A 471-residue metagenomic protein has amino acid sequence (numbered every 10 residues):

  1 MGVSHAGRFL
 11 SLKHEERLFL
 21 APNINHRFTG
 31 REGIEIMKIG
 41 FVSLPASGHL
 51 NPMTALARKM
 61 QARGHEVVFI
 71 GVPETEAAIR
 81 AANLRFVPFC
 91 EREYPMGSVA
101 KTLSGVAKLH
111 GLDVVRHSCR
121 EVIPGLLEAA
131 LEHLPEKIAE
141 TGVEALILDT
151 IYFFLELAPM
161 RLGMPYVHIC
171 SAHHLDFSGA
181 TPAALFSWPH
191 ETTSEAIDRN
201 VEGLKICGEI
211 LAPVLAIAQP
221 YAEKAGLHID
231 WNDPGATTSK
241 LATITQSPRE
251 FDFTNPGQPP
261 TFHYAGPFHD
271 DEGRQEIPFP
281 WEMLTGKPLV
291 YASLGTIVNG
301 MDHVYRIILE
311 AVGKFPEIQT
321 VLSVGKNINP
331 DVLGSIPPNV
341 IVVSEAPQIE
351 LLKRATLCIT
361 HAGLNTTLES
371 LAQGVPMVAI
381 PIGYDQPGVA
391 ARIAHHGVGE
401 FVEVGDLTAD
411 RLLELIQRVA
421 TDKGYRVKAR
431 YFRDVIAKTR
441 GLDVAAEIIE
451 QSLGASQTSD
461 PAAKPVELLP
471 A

Functional and structural regions predicted by a protein language model:
I36-F89: N-terminal subdomain of nucleotide-sugar transferases
A57, L146, N339, V343-R392: A donor-sugar binding/catalytic signature common to diverse glycosyltransferases and related nucleotide-sugar
R85-E144, I197-L204, G208-L211, I217-A218: Phosphate/nucleotide-donor binding subsite
I123-D198, E250-D252: Conserved nucleotide-sugar donor-interacting segment of glycosyltransferase catalytic cores, predominantly GT-B
T141, A409-A471: C-terminal amphipathic helix plus adjacent low-complexity, charged tail appended to glycosyltransferase catalytic
V167-F253: Active-site-proximal region of nucleotide-activated glycan assembly enzymes, centered on histidine/acidic-rich loops
S247-L357: Donor-nucleotide binding loops and adjacent catalytic segments primarily of GT-B fold Leloir glycosyltransferases
Y384-L415: Change "using UDP/GDP/dTDP sugars" to "using nucleotide sugars
